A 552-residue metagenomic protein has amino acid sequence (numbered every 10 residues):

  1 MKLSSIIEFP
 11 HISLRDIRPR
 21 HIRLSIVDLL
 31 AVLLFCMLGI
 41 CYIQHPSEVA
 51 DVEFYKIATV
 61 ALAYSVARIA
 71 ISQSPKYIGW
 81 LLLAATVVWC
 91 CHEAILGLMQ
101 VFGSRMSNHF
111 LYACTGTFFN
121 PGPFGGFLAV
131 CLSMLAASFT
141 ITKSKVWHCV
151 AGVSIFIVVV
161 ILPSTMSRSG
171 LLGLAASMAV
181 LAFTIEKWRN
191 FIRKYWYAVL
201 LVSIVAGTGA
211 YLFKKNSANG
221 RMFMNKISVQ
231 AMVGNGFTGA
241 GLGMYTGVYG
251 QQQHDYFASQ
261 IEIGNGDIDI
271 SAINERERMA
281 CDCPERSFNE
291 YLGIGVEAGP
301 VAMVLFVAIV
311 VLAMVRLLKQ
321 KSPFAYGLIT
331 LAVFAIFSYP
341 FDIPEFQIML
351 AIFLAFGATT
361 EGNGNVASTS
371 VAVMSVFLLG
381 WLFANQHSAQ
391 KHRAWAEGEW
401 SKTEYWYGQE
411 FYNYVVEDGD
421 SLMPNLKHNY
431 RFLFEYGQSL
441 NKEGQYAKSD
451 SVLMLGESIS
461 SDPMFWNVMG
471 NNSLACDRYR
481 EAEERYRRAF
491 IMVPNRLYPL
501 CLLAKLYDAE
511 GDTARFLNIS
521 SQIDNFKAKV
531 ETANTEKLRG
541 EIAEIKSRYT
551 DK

Functional and structural regions predicted by a protein language model:
M1-V88, S138-V150, A179-Y197, T360-W406 (+9 more regions): Transmembrane signal-anchor hairpin modules in multi-pass inner-membrane enzymes, especially those that act on
K2-I6, D28, V32-I43, D51-I69 (+10 more regions): Alpha-helical transmembrane segments of multi-pass inner-membrane proteins
R105-L111, L242-V296: Interfacial juxtamembrane loops and adjacent helix segments that form the catalytic/substrate-binding surfaces
A113-C114, S177-M178, V202-G236, A240-G243 (+4 more regions): Flexible juxtamembrane loops connecting transmembrane helices in multi-pass membrane enzymes that build or modify
Y412, G419-D420, L453, Y486 (+1 more regions): Hydrophobic/aromatic packing residues within the alpha-helices of TPR/SEL1-like helical repeat arrays
P424, M454-S458, R488-I491, N525: Conserved structural position within tetratricopeptide repeats
R431-E435, M464-V468, L497-L502, T532-K537: Alpha-solenoid helical repeat scaffolds
R488-I491, L497, C501-E531: TPR/TPR-like (Sel1-like) alpha-helical repeat modules
